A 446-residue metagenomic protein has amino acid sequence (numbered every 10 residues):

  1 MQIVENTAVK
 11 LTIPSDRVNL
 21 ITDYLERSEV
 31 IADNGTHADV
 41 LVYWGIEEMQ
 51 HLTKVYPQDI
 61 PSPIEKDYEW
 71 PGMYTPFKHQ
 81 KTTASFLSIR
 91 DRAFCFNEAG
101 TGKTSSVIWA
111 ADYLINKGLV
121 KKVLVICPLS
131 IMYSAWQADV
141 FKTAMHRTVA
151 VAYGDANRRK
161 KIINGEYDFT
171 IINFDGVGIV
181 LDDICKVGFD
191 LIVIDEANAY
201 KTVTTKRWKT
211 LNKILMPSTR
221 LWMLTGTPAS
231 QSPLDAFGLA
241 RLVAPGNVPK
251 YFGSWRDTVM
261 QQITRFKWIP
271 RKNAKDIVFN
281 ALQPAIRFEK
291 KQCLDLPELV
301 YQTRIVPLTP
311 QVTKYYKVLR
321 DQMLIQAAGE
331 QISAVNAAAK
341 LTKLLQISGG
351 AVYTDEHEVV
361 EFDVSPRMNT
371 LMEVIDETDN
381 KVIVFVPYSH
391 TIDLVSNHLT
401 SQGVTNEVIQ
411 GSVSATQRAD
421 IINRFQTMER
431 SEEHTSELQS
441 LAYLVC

Functional and structural regions predicted by a protein language model:
M1-D59, K117, A236: Charged, low-complexity intrinsically disordered regions
P61-F96: Conserved pre-motif I regulatory segment
R90-A110: Walker A/P-loop
S106, A111-L119, L124-C127, L296-R320 (+1 more regions): Conserved Helicase C-terminal RecA-like lobe
V120-K122, E166, L191, A199 (+1 more regions): Conserved P-loop NTPase motor "coupling/switch" region that bridges the ATPase
S130, A150-R159, F174-I179, K201-T204 (+2 more regions): Conserved helicase motor
I131-D155, V243-G246, G403: Conserved helix-turn-beta segment of the N-terminal RecA-like "Helicase ATP-binding" lobe in SF1/SF2 helicases
E433-C446: Single conserved hydrophobic/aromatic residue that forms the stacking wall/gate of nucleotide- or nucleobase-binding
